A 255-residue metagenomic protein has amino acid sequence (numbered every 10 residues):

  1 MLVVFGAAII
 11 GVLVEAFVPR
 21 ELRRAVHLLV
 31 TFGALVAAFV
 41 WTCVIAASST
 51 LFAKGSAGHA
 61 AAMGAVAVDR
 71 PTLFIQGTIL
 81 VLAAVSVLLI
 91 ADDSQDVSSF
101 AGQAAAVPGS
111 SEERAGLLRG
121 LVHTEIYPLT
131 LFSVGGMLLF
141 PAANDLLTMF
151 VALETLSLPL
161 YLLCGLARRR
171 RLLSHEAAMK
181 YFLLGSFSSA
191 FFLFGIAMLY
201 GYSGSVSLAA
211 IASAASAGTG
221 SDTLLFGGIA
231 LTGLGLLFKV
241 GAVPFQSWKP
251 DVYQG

Functional and structural regions predicted by a protein language model:
M1-G255: Alpha-helical transmembrane segments of multi-pass membrane proteins predominantly involved in bioenergetics
